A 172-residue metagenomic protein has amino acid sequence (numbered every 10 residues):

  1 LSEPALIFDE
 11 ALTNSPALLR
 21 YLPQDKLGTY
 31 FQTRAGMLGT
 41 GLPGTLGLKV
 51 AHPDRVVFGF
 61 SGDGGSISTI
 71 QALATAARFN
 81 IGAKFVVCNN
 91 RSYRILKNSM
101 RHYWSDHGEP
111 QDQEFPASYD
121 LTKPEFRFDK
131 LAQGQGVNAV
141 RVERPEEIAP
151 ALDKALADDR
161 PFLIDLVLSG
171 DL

Functional and structural regions predicted by a protein language model:
L1-T13: Active-site pocket-lining segments that scaffold enzyme catalytic pockets across diverse folds
A17-L172: Thiamine diphosphate
